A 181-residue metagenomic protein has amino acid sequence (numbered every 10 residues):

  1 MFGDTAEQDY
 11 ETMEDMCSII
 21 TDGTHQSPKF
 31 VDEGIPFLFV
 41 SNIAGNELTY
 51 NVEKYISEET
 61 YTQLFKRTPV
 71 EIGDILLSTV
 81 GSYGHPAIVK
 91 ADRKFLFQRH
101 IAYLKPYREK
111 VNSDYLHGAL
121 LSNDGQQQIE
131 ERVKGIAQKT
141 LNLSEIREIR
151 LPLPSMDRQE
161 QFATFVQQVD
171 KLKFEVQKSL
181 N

Functional and structural regions predicted by a protein language model:
M1-D22, E148, P152-A163, Q167-N181: Non-catalytic DNA-recognition/assembly elements of restriction-modification systems
D9-N46, Q63-F65, K134: Low-complexity, Lys/Gly-biased intrinsically disordered segments
F39, E59-Y61, F65-L121: A short beta-sheet element
N42-I56, A91: Short, basic/aromatic beta-hairpin or loop at an interaction surface
T79, F95-A102, V111-D114, K134-E160: A short glycine-rich beta-alpha junction/loop motif
G125-I129: Periplasmic-binding protein-like
